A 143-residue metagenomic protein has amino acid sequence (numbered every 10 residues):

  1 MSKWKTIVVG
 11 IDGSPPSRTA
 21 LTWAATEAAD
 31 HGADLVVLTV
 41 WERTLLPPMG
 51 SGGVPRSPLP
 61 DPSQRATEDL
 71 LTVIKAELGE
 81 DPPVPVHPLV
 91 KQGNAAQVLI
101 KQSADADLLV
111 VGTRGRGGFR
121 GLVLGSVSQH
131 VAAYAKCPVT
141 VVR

Functional and structural regions predicted by a protein language model:
M1-K3, P16, D30, A76-L109: Structural beta-alpha unit
S2-V54: Small/aliphatic-rich secondary-structure junction motif
I7, A24, L35, L99 (+2 more regions): Hydrophobic structural packing positions in well-ordered secondary structure
D12, G93, R114-R116: Histidine-centered beta-alpha loop that forms part of the nucleotide-sugar donor binding/catalytic region in diverse
V36-L38, H87-K91, T140: General small-molecule cofactor/ligand-binding pocket signal
G52-R56, A106-D107: Short, hinge-like loop/turn segments at secondary-structure boundaries
P55-D69: A short acidic, glycine-rich active-site loop that binds or catalyzes chemistry on phosphate/adenosine moieties
K101-R143: Gly/Ser-rich helix-loop-strand patches that form or flank binding pockets for ribonucleotide-derived cofactors
